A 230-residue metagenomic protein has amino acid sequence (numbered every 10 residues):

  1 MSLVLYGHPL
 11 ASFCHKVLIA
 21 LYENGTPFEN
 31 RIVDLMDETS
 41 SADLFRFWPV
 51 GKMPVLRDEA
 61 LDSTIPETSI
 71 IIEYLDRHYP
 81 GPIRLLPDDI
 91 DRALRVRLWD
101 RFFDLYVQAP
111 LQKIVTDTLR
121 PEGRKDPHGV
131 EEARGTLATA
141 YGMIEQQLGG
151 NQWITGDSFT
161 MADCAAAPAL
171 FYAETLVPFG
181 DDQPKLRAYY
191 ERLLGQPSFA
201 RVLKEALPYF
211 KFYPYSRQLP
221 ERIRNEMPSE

Functional and structural regions predicted by a protein language model:
M1-E131, P220, E230: GST-like domain detector, emphasizing the conserved glutathione-binding G-site in the N-terminal thioredoxin-like
S2-V4, T175, G195, E226: Acidic/proline-rich low-complexity IDRs
V17, L56, S198-F199, K211: Compositionally biased, intrinsically disordered low-complexity segments enriched in polar/proline residues
L35-M36, F159, P208-Y209: Positions that flank functional sites
D88, R201-Y209: Short, flexible loop/turn segments with low-complexity composition
F103-S198, V202: GST-like fold's C-terminal all-alpha helical module
A206-E230: Acidic/histidine-enriched, glycine/proline-rich intrinsically disordered or flexible terminal extensions
